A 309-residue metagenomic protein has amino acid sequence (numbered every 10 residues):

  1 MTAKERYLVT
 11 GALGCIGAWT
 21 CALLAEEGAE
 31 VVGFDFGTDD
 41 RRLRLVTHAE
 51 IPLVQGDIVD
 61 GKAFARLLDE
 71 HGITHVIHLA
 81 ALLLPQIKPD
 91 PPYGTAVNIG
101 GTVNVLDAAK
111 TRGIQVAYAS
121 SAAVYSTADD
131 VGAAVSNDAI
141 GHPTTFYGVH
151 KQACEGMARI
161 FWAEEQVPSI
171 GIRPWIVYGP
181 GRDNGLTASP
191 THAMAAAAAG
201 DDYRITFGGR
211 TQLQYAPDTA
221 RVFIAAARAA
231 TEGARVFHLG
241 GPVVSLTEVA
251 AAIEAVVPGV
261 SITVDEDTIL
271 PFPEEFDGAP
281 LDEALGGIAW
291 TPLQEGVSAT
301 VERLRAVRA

Functional and structural regions predicted by a protein language model:
Y7-E27: N-terminal Rossmann NAD(P)H-binding glycine-rich loop of SDR-like oxidoreductase domains
I58-V97: NAD(P)H-binding glycine-rich loop region in Rossmannoid oxidoreductase-like domains and their noncatalytic homologs
E70, P89-V116: NAD(P)-cofactor binding segment of oxidoreductase domains
H78, V103-F146: Conserved Rossmann-fold NAD(P)-dependent oxidoreductase catalytic core, especially the SDR/UDP-sugar
K88, I140, S169-P180, H192-Q214 (+1 more regions): A conserved pocket-lining segment of Rossmann-fold NAD(P)-dependent short-chain dehydrogenase/reductase
S120-S121, E155-P180: Conserved beta-loop-beta element that borders a ligand/cofactor-binding pocket
Q152, E165, Y178-T191, A216-P217 (+1 more regions): Glycine/proline-rich active-site loop of Rossmann-fold NAD(P)-dependent oxidoreductases
D201, T206-G209, L213-A309: C-terminal substrate-binding subdomain of Rossmann-fold SDR/epimerase-dehydratase oxidoreductases
